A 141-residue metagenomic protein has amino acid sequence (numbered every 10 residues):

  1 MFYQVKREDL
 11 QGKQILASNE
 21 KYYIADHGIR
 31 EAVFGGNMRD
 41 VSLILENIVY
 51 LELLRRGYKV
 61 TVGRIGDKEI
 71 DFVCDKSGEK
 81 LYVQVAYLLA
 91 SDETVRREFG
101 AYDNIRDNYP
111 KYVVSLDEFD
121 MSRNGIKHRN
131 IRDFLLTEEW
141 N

Functional and structural regions predicted by a protein language model:
M1-K80: Accessory nucleic acid-recognition modules appended to NTPase machines
E8, G28-I29, G78, A86-Y87 (+2 more regions): A broadly conserved detector of short glycine/acidic/proline-rich loop/turn motifs that flank catalytic sites and bind
Q14, R132-D133: Flexible, active-site-adjacent loop/turn segments at secondary-structure boundaries
F34-G36, L53-R56, I105, Y112-E118 (+1 more regions): Short C-terminal domain-edge/linker segments immediately following a structured domain
F34-G36, T94-V95, N124, W140: Short conserved micro-motifs at the rims of enzyme active sites and ligand-binding pockets
G63, Y87-R132: Catalytic cores of nucleic-acid endonucleases
V83: Conserved beta3 VAIK motif of the Hanks protein kinase fold
F134-N141: Non-catalytic C-terminal interaction segments of nucleic acid-processing enzymes
